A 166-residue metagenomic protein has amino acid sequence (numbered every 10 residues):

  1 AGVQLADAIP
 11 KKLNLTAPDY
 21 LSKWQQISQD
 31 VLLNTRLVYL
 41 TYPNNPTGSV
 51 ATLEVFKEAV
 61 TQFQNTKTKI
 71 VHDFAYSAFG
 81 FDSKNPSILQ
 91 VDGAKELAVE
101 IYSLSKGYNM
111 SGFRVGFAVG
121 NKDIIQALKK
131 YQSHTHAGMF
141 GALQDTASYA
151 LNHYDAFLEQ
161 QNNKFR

Functional and structural regions predicted by a protein language model:
A1-P10: Substrate-binding/gating loop at the entrance of the active-site cleft, primarily in PLP-dependent aminotransferase-like
G2, D30-V31, N109: Structural alpha-helical scaffold elements that stabilize or flank donor/cofactor-binding regions in carbohydrate
A8, F63-K69, A94-E96: A short helix->loop->beta-strand "cap" motif at the edges of active sites that frequently abuts
K11, V71, V99-I101: Structural detector of well-ordered beta-strand residues that form the stable sheet scaffold of enzyme domains
L15-N85: Active-site phosphate-binding strand-loop segment of PLP-dependent enzymes
N34, K95-A98: Short acidic capping loops at alpha-helix termini that bridge into adjacent secondary structure
L89-G93: Short, conserved catalytic or adaptor-binding loops enriched in Gly and charged residues
L97-R166: PLP-dependent aminotransferase class I/II
